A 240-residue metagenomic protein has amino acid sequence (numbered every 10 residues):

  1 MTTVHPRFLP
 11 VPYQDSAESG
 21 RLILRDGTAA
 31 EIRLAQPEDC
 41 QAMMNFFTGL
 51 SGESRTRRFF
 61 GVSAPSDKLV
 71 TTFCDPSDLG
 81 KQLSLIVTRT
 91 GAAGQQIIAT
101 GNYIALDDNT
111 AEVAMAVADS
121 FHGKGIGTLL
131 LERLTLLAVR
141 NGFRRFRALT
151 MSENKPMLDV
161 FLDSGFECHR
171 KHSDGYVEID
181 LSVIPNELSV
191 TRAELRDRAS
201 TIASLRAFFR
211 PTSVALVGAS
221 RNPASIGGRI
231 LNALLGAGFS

Functional and structural regions predicted by a protein language model:
T2-A207: Long, contiguous binding/interaction regions
I184-S240: Catalytic-core regions of core metabolic enzymes, especially those transforming organic acids/acyl-group intermediates
